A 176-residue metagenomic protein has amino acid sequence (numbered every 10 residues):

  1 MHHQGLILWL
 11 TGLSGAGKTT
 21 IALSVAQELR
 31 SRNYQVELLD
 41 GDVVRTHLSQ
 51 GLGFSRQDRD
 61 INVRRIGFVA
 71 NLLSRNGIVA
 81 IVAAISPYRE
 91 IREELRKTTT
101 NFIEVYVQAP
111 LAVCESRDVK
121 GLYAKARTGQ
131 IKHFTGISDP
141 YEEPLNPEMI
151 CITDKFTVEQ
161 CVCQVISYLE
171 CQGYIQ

Functional and structural regions predicted by a protein language model:
M1-G5: Phosphate-binding P-loop
L10: Hydrophobic anchor at the beta1->P-loop junction of P-loop NTPases
S14: The conserved Walker
K18: Conserved lysine of the Walker
L23-F68: Conserved substrate/cofactor phosphate-moiety recognition/catalytic segment in nucleotide-dependent phosphotransferases
L38, F102-Y106, E148-I150: Conserved beta-strand scaffold positions in the cores of enzyme catalytic domains, especially in NTP/NDP-utilizing
H47-G53, D58, A70-A126, H133: ATP-dependent NMP and nucleoside kinases share a basic, alpha-helical "lid"
Q108-L111, S116-Q164, Q172-Q176: Small-molecule kinase domains that catalyze NTP-dependent phosphoryl transfer to phosphate-bearing small molecules
